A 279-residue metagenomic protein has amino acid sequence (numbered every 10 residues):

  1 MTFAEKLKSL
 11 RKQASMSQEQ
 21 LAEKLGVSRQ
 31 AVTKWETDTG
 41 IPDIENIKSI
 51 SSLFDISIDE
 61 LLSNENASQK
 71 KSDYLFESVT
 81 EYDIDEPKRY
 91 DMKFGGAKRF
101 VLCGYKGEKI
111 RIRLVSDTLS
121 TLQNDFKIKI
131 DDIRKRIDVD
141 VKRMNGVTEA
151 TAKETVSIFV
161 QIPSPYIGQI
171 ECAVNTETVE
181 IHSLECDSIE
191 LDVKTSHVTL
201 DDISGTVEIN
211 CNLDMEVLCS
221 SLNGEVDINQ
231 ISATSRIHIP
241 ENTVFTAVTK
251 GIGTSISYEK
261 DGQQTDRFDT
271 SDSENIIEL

Functional and structural regions predicted by a protein language model:
E5-A22: Short basic helix-loop element that most often maps to the first helix and adjoining turn of HTH DNA-binding modules
L25-I41, N64-N66: Recognition helix of helix-turn-helix/homeodomain-like DNA-binding domains that insert into the DNA major groove
E45-E60: DNA major-groove recognition helix of helix-turn-helix/homeodomain DNA-binding modules
N64-I110, L114-T121, A150-A152, G262-D272: Short acidic/polar N-terminal linker immediately downstream of export determinants
E81-D85, V101, Q123-S204, R267-L279: Right-handed parallel beta-helix
D201-L279: Short, surface-exposed interaction patches in beta-rich subdomains that mediate adhesion/assembly near membranes
